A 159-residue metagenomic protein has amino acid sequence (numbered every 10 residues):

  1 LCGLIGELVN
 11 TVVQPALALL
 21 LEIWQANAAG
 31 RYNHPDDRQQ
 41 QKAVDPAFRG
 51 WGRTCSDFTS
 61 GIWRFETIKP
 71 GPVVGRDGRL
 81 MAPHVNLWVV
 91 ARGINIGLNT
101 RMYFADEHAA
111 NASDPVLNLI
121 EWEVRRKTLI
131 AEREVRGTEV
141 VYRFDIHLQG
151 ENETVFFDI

Functional and structural regions predicted by a protein language model:
L1-I130, V135-I159: Beta-strand-dominated extracellular/periplasmic modules and repeats in secreted or surface-exposed proteins
